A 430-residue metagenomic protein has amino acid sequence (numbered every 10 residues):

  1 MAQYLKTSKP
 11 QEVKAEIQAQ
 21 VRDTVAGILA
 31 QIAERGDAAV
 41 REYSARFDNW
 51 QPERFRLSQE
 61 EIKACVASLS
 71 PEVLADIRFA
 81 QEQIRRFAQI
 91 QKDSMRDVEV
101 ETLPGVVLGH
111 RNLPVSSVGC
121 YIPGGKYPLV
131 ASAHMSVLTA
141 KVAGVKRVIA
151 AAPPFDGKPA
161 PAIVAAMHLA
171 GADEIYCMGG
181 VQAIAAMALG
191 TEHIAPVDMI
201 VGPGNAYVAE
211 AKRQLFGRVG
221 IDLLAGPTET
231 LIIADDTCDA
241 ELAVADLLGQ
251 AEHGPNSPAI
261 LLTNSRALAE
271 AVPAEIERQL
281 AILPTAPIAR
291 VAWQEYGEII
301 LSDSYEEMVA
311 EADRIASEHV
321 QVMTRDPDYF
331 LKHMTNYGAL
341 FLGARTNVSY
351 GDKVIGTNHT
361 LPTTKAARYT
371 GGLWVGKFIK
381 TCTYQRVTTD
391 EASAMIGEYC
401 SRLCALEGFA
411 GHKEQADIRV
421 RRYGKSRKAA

Functional and structural regions predicted by a protein language model:
M1-S116: N-terminal Rossmann-like NAD(P)+-binding subdomain of aldehyde/semialdehyde dehydrogenases
A2-T7, E174-G179, I299-S304: Short acidic-hydrophobic, aromatic-tinged amphipathic segments that line or gate anion-handling sites
D93-V100, G220, S257-L262, I282-W293 (+3 more regions): Flexible, glycine/charged-enriched surface loops at secondary-structure junctions
E101-A165: Conserved small-residue-rich beta-alpha loop and adjacent elements that most often cradle the phosphate/pyrophosphate
G171-P258: Conserved NAD(P)+-binding/catalytic subdomain of aldehyde/semialdehyde dehydrogenases
V201-P203, L223-A234, Q250-P273, A289-I300 (+3 more regions): Short loop-to-beta-strand entry elements in the cores of soluble alpha/beta enzymes
D313-A429: C-terminal core of ALDH-fold dehydrogenases
